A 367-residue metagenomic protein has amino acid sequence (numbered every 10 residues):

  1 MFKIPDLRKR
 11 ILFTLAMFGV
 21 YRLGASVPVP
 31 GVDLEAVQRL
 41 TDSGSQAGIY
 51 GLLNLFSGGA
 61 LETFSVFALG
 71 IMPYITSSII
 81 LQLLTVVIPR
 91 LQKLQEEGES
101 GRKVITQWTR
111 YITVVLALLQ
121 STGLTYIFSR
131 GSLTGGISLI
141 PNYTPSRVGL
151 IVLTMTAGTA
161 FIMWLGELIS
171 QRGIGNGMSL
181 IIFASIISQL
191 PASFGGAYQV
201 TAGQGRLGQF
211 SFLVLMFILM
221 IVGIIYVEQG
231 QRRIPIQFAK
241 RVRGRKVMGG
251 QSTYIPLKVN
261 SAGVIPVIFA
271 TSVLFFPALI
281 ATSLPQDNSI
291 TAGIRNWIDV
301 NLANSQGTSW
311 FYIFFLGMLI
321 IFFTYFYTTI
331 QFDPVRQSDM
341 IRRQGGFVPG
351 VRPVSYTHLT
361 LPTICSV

Functional and structural regions predicted by a protein language model:
M1-K93, S100-Y356: N-terminal cationic and glycine-rich segments that engage phosphates or anionic surfaces
T357-T363: Conserved small/polar residues in nucleotide/adenosyl-binding loops
